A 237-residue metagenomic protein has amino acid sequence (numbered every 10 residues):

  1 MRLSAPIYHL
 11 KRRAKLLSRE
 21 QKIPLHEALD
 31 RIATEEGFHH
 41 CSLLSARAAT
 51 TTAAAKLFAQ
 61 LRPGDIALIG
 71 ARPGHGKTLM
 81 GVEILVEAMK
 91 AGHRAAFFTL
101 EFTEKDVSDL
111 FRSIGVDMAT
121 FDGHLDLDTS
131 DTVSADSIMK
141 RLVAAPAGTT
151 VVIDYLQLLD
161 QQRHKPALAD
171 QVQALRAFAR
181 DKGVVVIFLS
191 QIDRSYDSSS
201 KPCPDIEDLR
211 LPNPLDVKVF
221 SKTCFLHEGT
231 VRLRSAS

Functional and structural regions predicted by a protein language model:
R2-L44: Short, small/acidic-rich helices and loops at N termini and domain boundaries of DNA replication/processing enzymes
A14, I84, L175: Aromatic/hydrophobic pocket-lining residues that form π-stacking "cages" and hydrophobic walls in ligand
I32-E35, H39-D117: The Walker A/P-loop phosphate-binding site
A48-T52, T132-D136, D205-E207: Short gly/ser/thr-rich secondary-structure transition/capping motifs
G64, G92, G148, V219-K222: Short, well-ordered alpha-helix to beta-strand connector turns
A67, A96-F98, D128, I187 (+1 more regions): Hydrophobic/aromatic beta-strand patches that form the interior of the parallel beta-sheet core in alpha/beta enzyme
A91-P166, D170, A177, G229 (+1 more regions): Conserved inter-motif catalytic segment of the P-loop NTP-binding fold
R176-S237: Phosphate-binding/switch region of NTP-binding enzymes
